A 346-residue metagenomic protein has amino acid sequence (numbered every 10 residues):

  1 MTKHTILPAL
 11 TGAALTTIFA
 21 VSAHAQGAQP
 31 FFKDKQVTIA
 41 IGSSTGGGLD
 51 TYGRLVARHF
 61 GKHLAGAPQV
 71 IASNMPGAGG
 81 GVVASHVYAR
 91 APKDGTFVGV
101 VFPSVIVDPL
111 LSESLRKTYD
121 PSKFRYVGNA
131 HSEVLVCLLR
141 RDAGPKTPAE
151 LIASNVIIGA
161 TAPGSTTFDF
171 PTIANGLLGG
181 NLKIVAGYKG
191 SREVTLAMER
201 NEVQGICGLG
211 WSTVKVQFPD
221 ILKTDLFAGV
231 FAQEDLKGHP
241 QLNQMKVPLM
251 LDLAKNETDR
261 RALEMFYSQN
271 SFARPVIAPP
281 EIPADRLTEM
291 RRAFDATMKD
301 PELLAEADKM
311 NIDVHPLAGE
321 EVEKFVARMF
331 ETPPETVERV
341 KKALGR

Functional and structural regions predicted by a protein language model:
M1-A13: Bacterial N-terminal signal peptides that target proteins for export
F19-A25: Sec/Tat signal peptide C-region and signal peptidase I cleavage site
K33-K35, K223-V230, L253-K255, S271 (+1 more regions): An extracytoplasmic/periplasmic, membrane-proximal ligand-sensing/linker region
V37, K62-A67, H86-F97, I106-Q204 (+2 more regions): Hinge/capping helix and adjacent helix->loop/strand transition within the periplasmic-binding protein
T38-G53, P76-G79, G159-T166: Extracytoplasmic "Venus flytrap"
V56, A78-G80, G95-D108, N129-A130 (+1 more regions): Ligand-binding clamshell of periplasmic/extracellular solute-binding protein-like
S122-A130, N181-G187, Q217-Q269, A318 (+1 more regions): Short beta-strand->loop
